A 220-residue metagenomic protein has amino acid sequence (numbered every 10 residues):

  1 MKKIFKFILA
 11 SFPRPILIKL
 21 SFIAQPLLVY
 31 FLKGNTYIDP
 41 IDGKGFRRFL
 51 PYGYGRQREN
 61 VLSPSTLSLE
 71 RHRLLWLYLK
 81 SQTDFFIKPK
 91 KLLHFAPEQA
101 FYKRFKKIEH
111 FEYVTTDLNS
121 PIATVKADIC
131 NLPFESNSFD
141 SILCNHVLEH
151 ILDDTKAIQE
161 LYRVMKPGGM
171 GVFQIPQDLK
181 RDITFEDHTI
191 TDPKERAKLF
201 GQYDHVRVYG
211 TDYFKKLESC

Functional and structural regions predicted by a protein language model:
K2-P133: Conserved N-terminal segment of class I S-adenosyl-L-methionine
K3, P15-I18, A24-Y37, I41 (+1 more regions): S-adenosyl-L-methionine-dependent methyltransferase catalytic module, highlighting the catalytic core
F95, F134, F139-L143: Hydrophobic beta-strand segment of the Class I
L118, C144, P176-D178: An acidic- and aromatic-residue-enriched active-site/binding cleft used to recognize and process polar
D128-C130, V147, H205: Residues marking the start of alpha-helices
D140-L152: A short SAM/SAH-binding and catalytic strip from SAM-dependent methyltransferases
